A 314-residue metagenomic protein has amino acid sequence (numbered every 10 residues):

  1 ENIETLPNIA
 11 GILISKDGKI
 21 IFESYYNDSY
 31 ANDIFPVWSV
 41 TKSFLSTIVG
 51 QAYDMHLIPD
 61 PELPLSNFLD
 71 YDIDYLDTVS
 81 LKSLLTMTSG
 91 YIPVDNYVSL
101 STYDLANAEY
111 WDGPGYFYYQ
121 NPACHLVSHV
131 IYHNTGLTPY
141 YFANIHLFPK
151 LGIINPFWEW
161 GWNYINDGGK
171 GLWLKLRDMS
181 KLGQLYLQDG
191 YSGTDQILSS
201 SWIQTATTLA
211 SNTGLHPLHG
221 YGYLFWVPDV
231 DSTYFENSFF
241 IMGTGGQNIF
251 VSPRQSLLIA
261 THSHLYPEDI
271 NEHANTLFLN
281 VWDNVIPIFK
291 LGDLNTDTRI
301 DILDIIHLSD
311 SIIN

Functional and structural regions predicted by a protein language model:
N2-S29, I249-F250, S256-A260: A short, well-structured edge-of-sheet supersecondary motif
G18, F35-D60, L84, V127-I131 (+2 more regions): Active-site SXXK
E23-Y25, A31-N32, Y91-G171: Catalytic-site signature segments of enzymes, centered on catalytic residues
P36, M55-M87, L137-K170, L174: Active-site helix/loop module of the DD-peptidase/beta-lactamase fold, centered on the serine-lysine SxxK catalytic
L126-V130, K170-Y191, Q247-S263: Active-site-proximal alpha-helical segments within enzyme catalytic domains
N155, T207-L258: Active-site Gly/Thr loop motif
I241-K290: Structured C-terminal helix/loop/strand segments within mature extracytoplasmic catalytic/sensor domains
L294-N314: Alpha-helical segments with a strong preference for the paired helices of cellulosomal dockerin domains
